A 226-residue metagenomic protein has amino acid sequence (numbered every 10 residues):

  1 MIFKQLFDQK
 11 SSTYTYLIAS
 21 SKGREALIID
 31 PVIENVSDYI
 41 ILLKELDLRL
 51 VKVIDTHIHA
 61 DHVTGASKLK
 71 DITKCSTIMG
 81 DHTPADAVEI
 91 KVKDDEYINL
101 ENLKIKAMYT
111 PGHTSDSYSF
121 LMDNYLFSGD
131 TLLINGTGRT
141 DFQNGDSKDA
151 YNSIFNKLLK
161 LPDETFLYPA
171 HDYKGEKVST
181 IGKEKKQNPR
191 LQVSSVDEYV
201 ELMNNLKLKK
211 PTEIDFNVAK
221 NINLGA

Functional and structural regions predicted by a protein language model:
M1-L46, S119-G129, N135: Conserved beta-strand hairpin/beta-sheet module of binuclear metal-dependent hydrolase folds, prominently
S12, G23, P31-A107, K186-S194 (+1 more regions): Active-site HxH/HxHxD metal-binding segment of metal-dependent hydrolases
L17, Y97-M122: Core dinuclear metal-dependent hydrolase active-site scaffold
I18, D30, H57, L69 (+6 more regions): Divalent metal-coordination and catalytic microenvironments
L27, K52-I54, F127-S128, Y168: Residue-level marker for buried hydrophobic side chains located in beta-strands that build the well-ordered beta-sheet
P31, I58, H82-T83, H113-T114 (+4 more regions): Active-site metal-binding loops of divalent metal-dependent hydrolases
V53-V63, M108-S115, L167-K174: Histidine-centered catalytic micro-motifs
N152-F166, A170-A226: Accessory terminal helices/loops
